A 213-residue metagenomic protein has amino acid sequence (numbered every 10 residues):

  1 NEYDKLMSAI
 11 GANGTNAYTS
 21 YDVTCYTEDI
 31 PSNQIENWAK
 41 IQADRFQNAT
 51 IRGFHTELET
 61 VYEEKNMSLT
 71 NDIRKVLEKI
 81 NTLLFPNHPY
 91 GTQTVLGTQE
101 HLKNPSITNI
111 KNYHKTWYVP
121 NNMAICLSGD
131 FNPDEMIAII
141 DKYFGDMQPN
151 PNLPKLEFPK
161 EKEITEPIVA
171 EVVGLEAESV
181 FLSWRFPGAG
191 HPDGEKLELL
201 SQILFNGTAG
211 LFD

Functional and structural regions predicted by a protein language model:
E2-N33, M67-N122, D146-H191, Q202-D213: Non-catalytic beta-strand/loop surface segments
D29-T60, N206-L211: M16/insulysin-pitrilysin zinc metalloprotease superfamily fold
I35-N37, P133-I137, P192: Short, conserved charged micro-motifs
D44, D193-E195: Zinc-dependent metallopeptidase catalytic helix centered on the HExxH motif and its immediate flanking segment
D44-I51, Y143-P151: A common structural junction motif
L58, I107-Y143: Non-catalytic, conformational "gating/processing" segments within enzyme and secreted inhibitor domains
